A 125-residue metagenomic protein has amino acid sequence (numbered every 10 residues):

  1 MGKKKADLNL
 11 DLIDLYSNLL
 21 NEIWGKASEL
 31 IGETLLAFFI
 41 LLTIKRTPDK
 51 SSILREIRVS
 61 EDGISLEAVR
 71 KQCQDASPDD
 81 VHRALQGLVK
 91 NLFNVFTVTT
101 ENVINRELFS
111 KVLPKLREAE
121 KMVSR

Functional and structural regions predicted by a protein language model:
M1-R125: Long, compositionally biased intrinsically disordered regulatory segments in eukaryotic proteins
